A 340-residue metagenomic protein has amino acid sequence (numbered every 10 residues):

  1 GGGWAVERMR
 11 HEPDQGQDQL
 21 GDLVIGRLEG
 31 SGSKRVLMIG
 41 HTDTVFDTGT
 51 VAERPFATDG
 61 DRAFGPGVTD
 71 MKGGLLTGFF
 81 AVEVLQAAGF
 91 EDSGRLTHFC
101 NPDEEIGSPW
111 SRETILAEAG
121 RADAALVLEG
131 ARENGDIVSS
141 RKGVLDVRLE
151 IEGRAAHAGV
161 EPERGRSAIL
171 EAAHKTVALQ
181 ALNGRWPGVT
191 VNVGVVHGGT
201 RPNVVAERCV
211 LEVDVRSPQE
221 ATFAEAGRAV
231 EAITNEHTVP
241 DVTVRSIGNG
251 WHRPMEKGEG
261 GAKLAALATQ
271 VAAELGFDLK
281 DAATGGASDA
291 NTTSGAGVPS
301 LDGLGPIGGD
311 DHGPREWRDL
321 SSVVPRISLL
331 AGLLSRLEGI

Functional and structural regions predicted by a protein language model:
G1-P66, A87, D92, A290 (+1 more regions): Acidic/His- and Gly-rich active-site-bordering loop/insert found across diverse amide/peptide-bond hydrolases
E7, L37, T97-F99, R245: A structural signal for isolated positions on well-ordered beta-strands in alpha/beta enzyme cores
P13-Q17, I137-R141, D281-A283: Short Gly/Pro-enriched turn/cap motifs at secondary-structure boundaries
R35-L37, A63, D123-V127, R148: Short glycine-aspartate micro-motif
I39-G40, F99-N101, L126-E129, E150-E152 (+1 more regions): Short beta-strand segments
G65-K72, N101, A158-R166: Flexible, glycine/proline-enriched loop segments at strand-loop-helix junctions that form or flank small-ligand binding
M71-K142, G184, E338: Acidic/histidine-rich catalytic neighborhood of metal-dependent amide-processing enzymes
G130-A131, S139, D146-I340: Metal-dependent amide/peptide-bond hydrolase catalytic core, centered on the "pita-bread" metallohydrolase fold
